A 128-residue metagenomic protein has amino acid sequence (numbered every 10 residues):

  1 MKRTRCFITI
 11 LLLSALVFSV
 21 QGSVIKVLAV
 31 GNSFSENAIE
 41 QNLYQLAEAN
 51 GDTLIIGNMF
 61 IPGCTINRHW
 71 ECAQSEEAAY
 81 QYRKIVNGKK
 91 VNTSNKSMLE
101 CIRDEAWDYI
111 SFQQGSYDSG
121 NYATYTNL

Functional and structural regions predicted by a protein language model:
M1-I8: Bacterial N-terminal signal peptides that target proteins for export
I8-S19: Bacterial N-terminal signal peptides
G22-W70, E100: Serine-esterase "nucleophile elbow" of acetyl-processing enzymes
S33-I39, I66, N87-V91, D118-Y122: Acidic-and-aromatic substrate-binding clefts and catalytic sites of carbohydrate-active enzymes
H69-E77: Short, surface-exposed amphipathic charged segments that create phosphate/polyanion-binding patches used for binding
E77-I102: Glycine-rich, highly charged phosphate/nucleotide-binding loops
N95-L128: Alpha-helical cap/lid subdomain in secreted, periplasmic, or secretory-pathway luminal O-acyl-processing enzymes
